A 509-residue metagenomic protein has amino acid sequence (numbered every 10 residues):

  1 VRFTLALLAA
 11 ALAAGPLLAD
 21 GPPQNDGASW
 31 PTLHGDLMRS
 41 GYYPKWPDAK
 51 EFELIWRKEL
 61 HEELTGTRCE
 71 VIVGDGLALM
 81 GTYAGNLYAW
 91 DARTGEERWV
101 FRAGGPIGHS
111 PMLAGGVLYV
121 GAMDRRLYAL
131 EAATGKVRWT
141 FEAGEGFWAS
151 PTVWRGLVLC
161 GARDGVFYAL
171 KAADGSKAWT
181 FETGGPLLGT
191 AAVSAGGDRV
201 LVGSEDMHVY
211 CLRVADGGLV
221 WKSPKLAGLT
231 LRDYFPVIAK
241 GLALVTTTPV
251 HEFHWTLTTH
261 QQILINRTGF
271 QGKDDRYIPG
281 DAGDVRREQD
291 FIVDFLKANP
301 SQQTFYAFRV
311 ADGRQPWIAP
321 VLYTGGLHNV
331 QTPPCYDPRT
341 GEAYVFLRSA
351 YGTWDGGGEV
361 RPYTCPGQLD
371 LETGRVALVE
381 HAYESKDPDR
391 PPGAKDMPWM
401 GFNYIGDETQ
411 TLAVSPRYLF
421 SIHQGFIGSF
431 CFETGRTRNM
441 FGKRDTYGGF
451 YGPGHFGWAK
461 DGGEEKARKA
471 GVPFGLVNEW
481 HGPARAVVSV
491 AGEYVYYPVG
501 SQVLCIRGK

Functional and structural regions predicted by a protein language model:
T4-P16: Bacterial N-terminal signal peptides
A19-K509: Noncatalytic, solvent-exposed loop/strand surfaces of beta-propeller-type extracellular/periplasmic domains
